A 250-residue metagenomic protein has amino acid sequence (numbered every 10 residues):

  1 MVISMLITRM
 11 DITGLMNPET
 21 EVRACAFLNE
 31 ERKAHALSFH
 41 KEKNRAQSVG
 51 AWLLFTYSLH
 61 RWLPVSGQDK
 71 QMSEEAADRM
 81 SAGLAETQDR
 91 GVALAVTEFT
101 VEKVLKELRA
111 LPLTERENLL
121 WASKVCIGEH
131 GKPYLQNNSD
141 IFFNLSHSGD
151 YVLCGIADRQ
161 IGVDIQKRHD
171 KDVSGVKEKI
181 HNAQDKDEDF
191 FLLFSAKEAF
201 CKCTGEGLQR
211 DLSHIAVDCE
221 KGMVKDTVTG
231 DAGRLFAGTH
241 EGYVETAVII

Functional and structural regions predicted by a protein language model:
V2-I250: Core catalytic alpha/beta fold that binds nucleotide/phospho-ligands
